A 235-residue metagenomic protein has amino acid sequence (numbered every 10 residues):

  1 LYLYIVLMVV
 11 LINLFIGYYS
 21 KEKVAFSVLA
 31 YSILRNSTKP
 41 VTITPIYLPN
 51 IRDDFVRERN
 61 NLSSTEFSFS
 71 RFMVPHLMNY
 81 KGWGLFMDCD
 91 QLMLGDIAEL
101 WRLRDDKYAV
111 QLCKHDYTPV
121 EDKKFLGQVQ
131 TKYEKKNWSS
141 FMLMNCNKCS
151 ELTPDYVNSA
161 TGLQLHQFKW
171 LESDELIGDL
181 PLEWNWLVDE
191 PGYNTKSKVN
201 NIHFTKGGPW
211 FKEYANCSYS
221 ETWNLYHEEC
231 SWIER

Functional and structural regions predicted by a protein language model:
L1-V9: Short, Lys/Arg-enriched N-terminal segments with co-localized hydrophobic residues within the first ~10-30 amino acids
V10, R35-P40, L77-L85: Short, solvent-exposed loop/edge-beta patches enriched in aromatic
V10-Y18, S37-K39, P45-L48, F141-R235: A glycosyltransferase accessory/donor-loop signature
E22-L34: Short, well-formed alpha-helical segments that are part of the catalytic scaffolds of diverse glycosyltransferases
K23-A25, L94-D96, W101-R102, P119-E121 (+3 more regions): Short catalytic/ligand-binding loop motif for oxyanion handling, primarily in non-cytosolic enzymes, centered on
T42-H76: Active-site-proximal specificity loops/subdomain of glycosyltransferases
S70-V120, L143: GT-A fold catalytic core of metal-dependent nucleotide-sugar glycosyltransferases, centered on the diacidic
R104-L165: Conserved catalytic core of nucleotide-sugar-dependent glycosyltransferases
